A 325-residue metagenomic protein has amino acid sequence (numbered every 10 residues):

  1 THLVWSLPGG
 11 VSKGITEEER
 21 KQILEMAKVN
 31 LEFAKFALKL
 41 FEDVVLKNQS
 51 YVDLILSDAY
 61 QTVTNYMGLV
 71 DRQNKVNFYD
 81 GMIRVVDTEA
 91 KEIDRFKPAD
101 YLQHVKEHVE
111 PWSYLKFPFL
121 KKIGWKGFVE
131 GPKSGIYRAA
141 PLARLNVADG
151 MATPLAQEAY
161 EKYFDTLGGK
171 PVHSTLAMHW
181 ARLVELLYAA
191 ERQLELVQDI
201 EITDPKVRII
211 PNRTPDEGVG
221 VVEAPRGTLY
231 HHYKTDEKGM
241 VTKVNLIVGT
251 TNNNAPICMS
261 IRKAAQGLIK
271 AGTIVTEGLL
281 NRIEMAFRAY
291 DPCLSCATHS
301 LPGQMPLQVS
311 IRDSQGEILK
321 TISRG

Functional and structural regions predicted by a protein language model:
T1-R226, T250-G325: Active-site bordering "gate/hinge" segments that shape substrate access to catalytic or cofactor-binding pockets
V219-T250: Active-site and channel-lining beta-strand-loop segments that bind or position nucleotide-derived/phosphorylated
